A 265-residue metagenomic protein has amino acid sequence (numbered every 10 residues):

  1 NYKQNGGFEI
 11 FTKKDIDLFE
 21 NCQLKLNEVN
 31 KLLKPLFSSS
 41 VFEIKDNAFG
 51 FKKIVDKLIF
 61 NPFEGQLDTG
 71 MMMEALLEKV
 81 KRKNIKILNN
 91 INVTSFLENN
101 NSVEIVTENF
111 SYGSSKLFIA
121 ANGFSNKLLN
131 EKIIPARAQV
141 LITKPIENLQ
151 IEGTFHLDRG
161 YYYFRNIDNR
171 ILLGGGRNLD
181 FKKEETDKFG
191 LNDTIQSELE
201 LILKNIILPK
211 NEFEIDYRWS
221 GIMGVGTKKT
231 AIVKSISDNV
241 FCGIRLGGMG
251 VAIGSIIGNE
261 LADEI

Functional and structural regions predicted by a protein language model:
N1-A75: Flavin (FAD/FMN) cofactor-binding and adjacent substrate-gating region of FAD-dependent oxidoreductase domains
Q4, N89-I91, Y217: Short loop/edge segments at beta-strand edges and connector loops that shape dinucleotide/nucleotide cofactor-binding
I16, F124-N126, L179: Glycine-rich nucleotide phosphate-binding loop and flanking beta-alpha elements of Rossmann-like dinucleotide-binding
F49-V55, L97-E104, V225-T230, I236-S237: A short, glycine/Asx- and small/polar-enriched loop/turn that sits immediately N-terminal to a beta-strand
I54-S115: Helical element adjacent to the flavin cofactor pocket in flavoenzyme catalytic cores
K57, F63, P209-I265: C-terminal catalytic lobe of FAD-dependent flavoproteins
S95-L172: Flavin-dependent oxidoreductases
L149-S237: Active-site lid/adjacent beta-loop-alpha segment flanking the redox-cofactor pocket in flavoenzymes
